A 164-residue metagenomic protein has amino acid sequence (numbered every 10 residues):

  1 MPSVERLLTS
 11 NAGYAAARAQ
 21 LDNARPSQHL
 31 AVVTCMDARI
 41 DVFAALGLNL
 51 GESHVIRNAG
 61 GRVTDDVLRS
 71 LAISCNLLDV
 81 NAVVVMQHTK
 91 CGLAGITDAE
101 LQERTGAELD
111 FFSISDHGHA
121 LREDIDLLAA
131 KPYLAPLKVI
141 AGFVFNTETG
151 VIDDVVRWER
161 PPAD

Functional and structural regions predicted by a protein language model:
M1-S27, G61-D66, I73, L77-L78 (+1 more regions): Divalent-metal-activated hydrolytic enzyme cores
G13-R69: Conserved beta-strand-loop surface patch within small alpha/beta domains used for substrate/adaptor or ligand engagement
V33-C35, R57, M86-H88, F143-N146: Short beta-strand segments
M36-R39, T89-L93: Gly/Ser/Thr-rich loops at beta-strand to alpha-helix junctions that form or flank small-molecule/cofactor-binding
A45, N49, N58, K90 (+2 more regions): Short glycine/serine/threonine-biased micro-segments
L78-H88: Ordered, amphipathic secondary-structure segments that act as subunit-interaction surfaces in large macromolecular
